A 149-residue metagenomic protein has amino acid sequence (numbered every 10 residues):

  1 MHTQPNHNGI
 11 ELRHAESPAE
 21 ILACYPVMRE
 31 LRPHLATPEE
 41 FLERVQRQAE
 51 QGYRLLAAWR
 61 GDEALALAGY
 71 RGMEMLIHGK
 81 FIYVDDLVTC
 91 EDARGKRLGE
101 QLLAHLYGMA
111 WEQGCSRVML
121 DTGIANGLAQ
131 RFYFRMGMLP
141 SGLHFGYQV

Functional and structural regions predicted by a protein language model:
H2-G79, L103-H105, M109, Q148: Acetyl-CoA-dependent GNAT
R54, S116, L139: Short acidic/polar active-site loop segments enriched in Thr and Asp
L56, A66-A68, I82, L87 (+2 more regions): Conserved GNAT-family N-acetyltransferase fold
E74-V84, R94, P140-S141: A conserved beta-turn-beta hairpin within the catalytic core of GNAT-like acetyltransferases that forms part
T89, G95-G108, R135: Conserved acetyl-CoA-binding loop-helix of GNAT-fold acetyltransferases
C90, G123: Residue-level recognition of the GNAT/N-acetyltransferase active site
E100, I124-L143, Y147: Conserved active-site alpha-helix within GNAT-family acetyltransferase domains
A110-T122: Conserved GNAT acetyl-CoA-binding A-motif
